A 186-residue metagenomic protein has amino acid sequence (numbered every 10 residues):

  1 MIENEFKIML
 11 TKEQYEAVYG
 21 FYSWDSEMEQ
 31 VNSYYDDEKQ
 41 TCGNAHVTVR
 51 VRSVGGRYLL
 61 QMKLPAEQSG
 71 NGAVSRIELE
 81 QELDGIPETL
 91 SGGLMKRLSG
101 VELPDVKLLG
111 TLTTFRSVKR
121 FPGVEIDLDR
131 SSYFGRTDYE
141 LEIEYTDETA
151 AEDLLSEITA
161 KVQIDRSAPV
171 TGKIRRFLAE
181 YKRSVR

Functional and structural regions predicted by a protein language model:
M1-R186: Phosphate-end processing signature that detects enzymes handling 5′-triphosphorylated RNA and polyphosphate
